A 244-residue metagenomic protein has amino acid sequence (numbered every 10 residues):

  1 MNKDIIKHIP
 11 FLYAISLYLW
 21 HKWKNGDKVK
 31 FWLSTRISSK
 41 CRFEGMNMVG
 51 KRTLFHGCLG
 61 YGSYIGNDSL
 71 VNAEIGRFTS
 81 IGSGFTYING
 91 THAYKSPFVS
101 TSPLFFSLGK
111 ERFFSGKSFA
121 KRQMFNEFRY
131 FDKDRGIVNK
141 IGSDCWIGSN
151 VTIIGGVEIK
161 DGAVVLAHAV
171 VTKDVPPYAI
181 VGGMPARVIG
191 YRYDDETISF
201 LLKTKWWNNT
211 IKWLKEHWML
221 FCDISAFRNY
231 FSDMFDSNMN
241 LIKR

Functional and structural regions predicted by a protein language model:
M1-D144, N150-V151, P177, A186 (+1 more regions): Domain-scale signature associated with acetyltransferase and cell-envelope carbohydrate enzymes
I147, V164: Amphipathic helical hotspot of TIR/SEFIR-family domains
I153-A163, A169-T172: Beta-rich strand-turn-strand
H168, D194: ATP/adenylate-binding site constellation spanning eukaryotic-like Ser/Thr protein kinases, ABC-transporter
A169, K173, P177-A179, R187: Glycine-centered loop/turn positions within well-structured domains that cap or flank conserved ligand/cofactor-binding
G190: Gly/Ser/Thr-rich active-site loops/lids in small-molecule metabolic enzymes that frequently grip phosphoryl groups
